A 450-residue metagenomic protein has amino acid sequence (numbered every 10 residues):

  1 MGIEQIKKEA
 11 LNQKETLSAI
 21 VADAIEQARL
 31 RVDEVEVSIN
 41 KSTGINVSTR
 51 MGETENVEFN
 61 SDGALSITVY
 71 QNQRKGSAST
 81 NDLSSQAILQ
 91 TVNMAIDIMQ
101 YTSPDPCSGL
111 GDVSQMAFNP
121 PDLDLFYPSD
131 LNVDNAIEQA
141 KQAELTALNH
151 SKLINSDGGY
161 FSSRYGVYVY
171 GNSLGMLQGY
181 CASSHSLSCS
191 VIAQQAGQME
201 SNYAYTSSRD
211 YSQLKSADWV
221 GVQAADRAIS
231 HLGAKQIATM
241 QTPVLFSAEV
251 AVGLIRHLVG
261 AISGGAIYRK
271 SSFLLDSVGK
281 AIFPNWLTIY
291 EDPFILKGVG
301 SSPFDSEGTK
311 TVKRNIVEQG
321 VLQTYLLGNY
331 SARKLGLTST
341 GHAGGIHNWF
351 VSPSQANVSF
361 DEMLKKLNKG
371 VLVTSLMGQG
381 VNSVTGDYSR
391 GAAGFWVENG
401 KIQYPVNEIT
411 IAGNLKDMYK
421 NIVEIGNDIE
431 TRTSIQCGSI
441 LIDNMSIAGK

Functional and structural regions predicted by a protein language model:
M1-S302, T309, E318-Q319, K401 (+2 more regions): Active-site bordering "gate/hinge" segments that shape substrate access to catalytic or cofactor-binding pockets
P120, L275-K450: Dual-mode signal for accessory low-complexity, basic/Gly-rich regions
